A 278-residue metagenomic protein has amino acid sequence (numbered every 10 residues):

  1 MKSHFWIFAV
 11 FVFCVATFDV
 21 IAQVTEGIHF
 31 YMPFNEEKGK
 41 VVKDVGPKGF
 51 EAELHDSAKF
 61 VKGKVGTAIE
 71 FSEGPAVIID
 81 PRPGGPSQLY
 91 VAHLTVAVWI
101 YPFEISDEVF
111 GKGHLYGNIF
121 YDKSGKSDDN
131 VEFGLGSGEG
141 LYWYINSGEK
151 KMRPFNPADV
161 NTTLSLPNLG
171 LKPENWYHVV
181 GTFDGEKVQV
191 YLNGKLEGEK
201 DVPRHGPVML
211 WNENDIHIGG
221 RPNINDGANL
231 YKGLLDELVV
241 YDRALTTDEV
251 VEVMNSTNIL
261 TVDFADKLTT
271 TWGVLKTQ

Functional and structural regions predicted by a protein language model:
M1-I7: Bacterial N-terminal signal peptides that target proteins for export
I7-D19: Bacterial N-terminal signal peptides
I21-E51, V61-L245, A265, T269-Q278: Extracellular glycan-associated modules
V202, N255-N258: A generic structural signal for secondary-structure junctions that act as hinges or helix/strand caps at the edges
N258-D266: Feature responds to low-complexity, polar/acidic, surface-exposed segments characteristic of secreted/exported proteins
